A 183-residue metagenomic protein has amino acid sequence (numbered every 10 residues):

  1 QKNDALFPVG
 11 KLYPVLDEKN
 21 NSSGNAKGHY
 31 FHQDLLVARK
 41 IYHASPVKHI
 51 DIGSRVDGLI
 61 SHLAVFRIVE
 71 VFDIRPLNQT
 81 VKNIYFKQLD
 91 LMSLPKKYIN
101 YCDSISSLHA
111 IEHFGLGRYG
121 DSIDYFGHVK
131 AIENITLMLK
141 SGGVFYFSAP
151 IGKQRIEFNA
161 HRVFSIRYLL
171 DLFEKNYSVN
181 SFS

Functional and structural regions predicted by a protein language model:
N3-S45: Class I SAM-dependent methyltransferase Rossmann-like catalytic core, especially the SAM/SAH-binding loop
A26, L116-H128, I156-H161: Short, flexible/disordered intra-domain loops and linkers
H43, K48-P95: Class I SAM-dependent methyltransferase SAM/SAH-binding core
L94-I105: A short acidic, Gly/Pro-enriched loop at the edge of an enzyme's catalytic core that lines a small-molecule cofactor
S106-I111, G115: A conserved beta-strand element that flanks and buttresses the S-adenosyl-L-methionine
I123-V144: A short glycine-rich, Lys/Arg-flanked "PGG" loop and its adjoining helix->strand segment in the class I
F126, F147, K153-D171: Acceptor-substrate binding/catalytic loop of class I
E133, A160-S183: Short alpha-helix
